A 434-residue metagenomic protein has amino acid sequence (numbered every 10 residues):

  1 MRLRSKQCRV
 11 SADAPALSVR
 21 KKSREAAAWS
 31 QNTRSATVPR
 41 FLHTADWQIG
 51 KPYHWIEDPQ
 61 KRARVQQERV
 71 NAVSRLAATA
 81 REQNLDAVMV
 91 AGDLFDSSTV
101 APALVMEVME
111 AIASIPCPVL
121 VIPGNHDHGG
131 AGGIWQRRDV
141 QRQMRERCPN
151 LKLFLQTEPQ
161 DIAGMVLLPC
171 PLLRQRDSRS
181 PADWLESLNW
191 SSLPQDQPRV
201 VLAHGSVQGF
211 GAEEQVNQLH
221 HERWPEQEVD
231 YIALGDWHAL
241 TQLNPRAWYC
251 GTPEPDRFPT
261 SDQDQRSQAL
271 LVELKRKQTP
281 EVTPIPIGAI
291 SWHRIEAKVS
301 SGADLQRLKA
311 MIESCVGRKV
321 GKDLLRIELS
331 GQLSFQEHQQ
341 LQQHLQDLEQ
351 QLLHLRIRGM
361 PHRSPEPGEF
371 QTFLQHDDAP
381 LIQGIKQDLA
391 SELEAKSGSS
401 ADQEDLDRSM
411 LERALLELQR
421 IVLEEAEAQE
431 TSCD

Functional and structural regions predicted by a protein language model:
R4-A14: Short linker/helix segments within small regulatory modules
K21-E25, Q31: Charged/polar low-complexity intrinsically disordered segments
W29-E107, D405, S409-L416, R420-L423 (+1 more regions): N-terminal active-site segment of His-dependent metallophosphoesterases
R34, R276-D434: Accessory, non-catalytic peripheral segments of nucleic-acid enzymes
H43, V90, V121, V201 (+1 more regions): Structural beta-sheet core signal
E82-N84, S192-D196, R318-V320: Glycine-rich phosphate-binding loop signature in dinucleotide/nucleotide-binding domains
A87, D96-T260, L270: His/Asp/Glu-rich metal-coordinating catalytic cores of metallo-dependent phosphodiesterases/hydrolases acting on
G235, A239-L308: A conserved active-site cap/scaffold subdomain adjacent to cofactor or substrate pockets
